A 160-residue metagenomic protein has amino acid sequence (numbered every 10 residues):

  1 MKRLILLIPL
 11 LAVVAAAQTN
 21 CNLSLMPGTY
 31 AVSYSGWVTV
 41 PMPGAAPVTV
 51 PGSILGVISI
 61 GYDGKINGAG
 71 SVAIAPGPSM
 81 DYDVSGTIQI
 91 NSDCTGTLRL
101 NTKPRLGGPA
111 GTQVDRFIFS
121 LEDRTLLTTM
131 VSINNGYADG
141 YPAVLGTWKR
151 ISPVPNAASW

Functional and structural regions predicted by a protein language model:
L4-V13: Sec-dependent N-terminal signal peptides
A17-W160: Mature soluble binding/inhibitory domains
